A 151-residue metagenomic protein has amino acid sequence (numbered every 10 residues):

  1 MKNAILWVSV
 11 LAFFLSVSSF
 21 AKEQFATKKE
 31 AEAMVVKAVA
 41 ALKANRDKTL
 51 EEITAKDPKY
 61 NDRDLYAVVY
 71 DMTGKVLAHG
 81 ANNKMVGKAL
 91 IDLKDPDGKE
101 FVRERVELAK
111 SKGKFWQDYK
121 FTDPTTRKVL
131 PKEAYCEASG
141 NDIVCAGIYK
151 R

Functional and structural regions predicted by a protein language model:
K2-F13, S19-R151: N-terminal membrane-sensor/transducer module of prokaryotic signaling receptors
